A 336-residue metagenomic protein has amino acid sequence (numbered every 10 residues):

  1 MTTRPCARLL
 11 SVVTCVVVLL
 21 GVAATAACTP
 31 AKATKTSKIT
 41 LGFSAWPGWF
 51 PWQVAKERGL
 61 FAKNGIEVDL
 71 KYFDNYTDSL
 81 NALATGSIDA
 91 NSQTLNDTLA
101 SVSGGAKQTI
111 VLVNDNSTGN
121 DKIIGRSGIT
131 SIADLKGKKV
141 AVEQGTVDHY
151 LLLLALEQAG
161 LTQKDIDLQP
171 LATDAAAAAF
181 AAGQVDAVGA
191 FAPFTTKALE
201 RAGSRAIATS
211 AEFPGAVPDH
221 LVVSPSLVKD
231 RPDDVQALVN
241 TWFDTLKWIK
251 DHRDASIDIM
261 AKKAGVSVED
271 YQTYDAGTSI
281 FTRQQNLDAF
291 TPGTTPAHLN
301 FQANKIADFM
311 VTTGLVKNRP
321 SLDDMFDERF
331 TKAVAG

Functional and structural regions predicted by a protein language model:
M1-K38, V334-G336: Short, low-complexity disordered leader/linker segments with a strong preference for bacterial N-terminal type II
A33-Q163, D167-P170, D186-A192, I207-A208 (+1 more regions): Short, glycine-/small- and polar/acidic-enriched structural segments that line small-molecule recognition paths
F50, V54, G59, N81-T85 (+12 more regions): Solvent-exposed, polar/charged alpha-helical surfaces in well-ordered, non-transmembrane soluble domains, broadly
A62, V102, E157, E200 (+2 more regions): Short polybasic/polar patches that bind polyanions
D89, N96-D97, Q169, A175-G265: Pocket-lining segment of extracytoplasmic ligand-binding domains
G137, E200, D327: Phosphate-coordinating loops and pocket residues in cytosolic domains that bind phosphorylated ligands
D230-L315: Secondary-structure end/capping motifs
A303-G336: Conserved C-terminal helix/tail region of periplasmic/extracytoplasmic solute-binding proteins
